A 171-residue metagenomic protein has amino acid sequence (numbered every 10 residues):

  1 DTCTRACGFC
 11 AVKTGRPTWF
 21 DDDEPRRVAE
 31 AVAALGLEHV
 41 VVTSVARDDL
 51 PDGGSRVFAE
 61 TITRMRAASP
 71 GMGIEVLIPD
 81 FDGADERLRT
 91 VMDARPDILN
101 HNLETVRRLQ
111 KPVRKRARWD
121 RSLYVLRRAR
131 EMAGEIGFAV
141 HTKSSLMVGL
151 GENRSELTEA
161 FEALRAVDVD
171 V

Functional and structural regions predicted by a protein language model:
D1-L99, T105-L109, W119-G137, S144 (+2 more regions): Conserved Radical SAM active-site core
V113: Bacterial c-di-GMP phosphodiesterase catalytic domain signature
L146-V148: Active-site proximal loops enriched in glycine and acidic residues that flank catalytic Cys/His/Asp and coordinate
L150-E152: Short, glycine-rich nucleotide/cofactor-binding loops
